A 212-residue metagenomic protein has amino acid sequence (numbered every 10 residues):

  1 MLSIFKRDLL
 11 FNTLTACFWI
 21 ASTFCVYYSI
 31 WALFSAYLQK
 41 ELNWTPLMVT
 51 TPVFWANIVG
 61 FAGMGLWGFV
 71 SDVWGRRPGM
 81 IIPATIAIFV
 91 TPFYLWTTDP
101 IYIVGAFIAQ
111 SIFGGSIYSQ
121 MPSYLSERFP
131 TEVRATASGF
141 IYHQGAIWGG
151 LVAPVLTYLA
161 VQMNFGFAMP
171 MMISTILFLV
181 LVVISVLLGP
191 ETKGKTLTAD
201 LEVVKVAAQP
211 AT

Functional and structural regions predicted by a protein language model:
D8-F61, G149-A153: Extracytoplasmic gate region of multi-pass secondary transporters
L38-Q39, V70-S71, L156-N164: Interfacial helix-cap and linker-helix signal at transmembrane-aqueous boundaries of multi-pass secondary transporters
G63-G75: Helix-to-loop junctions at the C-terminal end of transmembrane segments in multipass secondary transporters
P78-F93: Structural signature of the two symmetry-related core transmembrane helices
L95-A106: Helix-loop junctions at membrane interfaces in 12-TM secondary transporters
I117-F129: Intracellular juxtamembrane helix-capping segments at the cytosolic ends of symmetry-related transmembrane helices
Y124, T175-V203: Multi-pass alpha-helical transporter architecture, strongest for 12-TM Major Facilitator/SLC carriers used
T131-M163: A late C-terminal transmembrane helix in Major Facilitator Superfamily
